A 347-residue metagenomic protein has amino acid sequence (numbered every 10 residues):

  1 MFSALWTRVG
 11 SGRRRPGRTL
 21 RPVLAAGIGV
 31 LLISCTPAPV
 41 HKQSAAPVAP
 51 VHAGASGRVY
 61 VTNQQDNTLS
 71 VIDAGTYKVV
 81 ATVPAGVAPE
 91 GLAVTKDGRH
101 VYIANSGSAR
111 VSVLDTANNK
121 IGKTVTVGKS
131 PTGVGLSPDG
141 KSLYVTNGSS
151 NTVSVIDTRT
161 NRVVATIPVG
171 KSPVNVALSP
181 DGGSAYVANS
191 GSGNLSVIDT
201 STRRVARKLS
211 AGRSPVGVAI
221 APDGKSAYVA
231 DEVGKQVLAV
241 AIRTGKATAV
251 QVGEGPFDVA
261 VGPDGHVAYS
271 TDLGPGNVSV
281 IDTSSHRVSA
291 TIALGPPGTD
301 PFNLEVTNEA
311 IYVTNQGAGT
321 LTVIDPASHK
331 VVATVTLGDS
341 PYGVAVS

Functional and structural regions predicted by a protein language model:
M1-P16: N-terminal secretory signal peptides that target proteins for export/translocation
F2-W6, G29-S347: Predominantly soluble domains enriched in secretory-pathway, periplasmic, or organellar proteins
R15-V30: Sec-dependent N-terminal signal peptides
